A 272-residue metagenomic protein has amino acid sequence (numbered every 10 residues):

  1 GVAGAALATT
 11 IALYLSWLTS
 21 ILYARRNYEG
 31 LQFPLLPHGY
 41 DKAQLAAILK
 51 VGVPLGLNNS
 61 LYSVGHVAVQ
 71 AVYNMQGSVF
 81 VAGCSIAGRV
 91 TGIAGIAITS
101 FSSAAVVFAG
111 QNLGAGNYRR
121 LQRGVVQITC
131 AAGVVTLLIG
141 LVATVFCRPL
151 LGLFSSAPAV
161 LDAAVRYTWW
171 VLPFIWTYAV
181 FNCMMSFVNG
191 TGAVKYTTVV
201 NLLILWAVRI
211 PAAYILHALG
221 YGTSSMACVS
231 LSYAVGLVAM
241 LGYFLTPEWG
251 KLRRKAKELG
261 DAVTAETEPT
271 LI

Functional and structural regions predicted by a protein language model:
V2-V53, A109-F174, L216-I272: Short alpha-helical transmembrane segments in multi-pass integral membrane proteins
A5-A6, V81, V194-T198, S224-M226: Alpha-helical transmembrane segments and their helix-entry boundary regions
T19-L22, P37-A68, Y73, I93 (+5 more regions): Hydrophobic faces of transmembrane alpha-helices in multi-pass small-molecule transporters and flippases across diverse
I21, V67-A71, I93, L141 (+3 more regions): Alpha-helical transmembrane segments of multipass membrane proteins
L55-V67, T99, A131-G140, T144 (+3 more regions): Hydrophobic alpha-helical transmembrane segments in multi-pass membrane proteins
S60-I93, Q111, P149-P158, H217-L219: Helix-terminus/linker motif at the lipid-water interface of multi-pass membrane proteins
G83-C147, Y178-V200: Small-residue-rich hydrophobic transmembrane alpha-helices
R89-G92, W169, L202-P211: Small-residue-enriched core segments of transmembrane alpha-helices in multipass membrane transport and channel
